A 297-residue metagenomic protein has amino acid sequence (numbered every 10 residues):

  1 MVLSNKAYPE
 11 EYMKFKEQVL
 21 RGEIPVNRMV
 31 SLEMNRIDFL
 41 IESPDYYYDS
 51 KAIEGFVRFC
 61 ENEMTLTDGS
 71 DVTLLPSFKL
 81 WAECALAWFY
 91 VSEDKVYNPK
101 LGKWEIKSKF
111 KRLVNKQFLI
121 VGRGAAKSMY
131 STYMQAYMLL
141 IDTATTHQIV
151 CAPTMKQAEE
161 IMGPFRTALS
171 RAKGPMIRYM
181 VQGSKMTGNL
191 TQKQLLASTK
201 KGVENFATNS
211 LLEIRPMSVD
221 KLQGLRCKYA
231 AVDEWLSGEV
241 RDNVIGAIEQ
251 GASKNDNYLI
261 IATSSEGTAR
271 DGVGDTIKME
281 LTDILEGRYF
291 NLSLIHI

Functional and structural regions predicted by a protein language model:
M1-I295: Phosphate/NTP-binding elements of NTP-utilizing enzymes
